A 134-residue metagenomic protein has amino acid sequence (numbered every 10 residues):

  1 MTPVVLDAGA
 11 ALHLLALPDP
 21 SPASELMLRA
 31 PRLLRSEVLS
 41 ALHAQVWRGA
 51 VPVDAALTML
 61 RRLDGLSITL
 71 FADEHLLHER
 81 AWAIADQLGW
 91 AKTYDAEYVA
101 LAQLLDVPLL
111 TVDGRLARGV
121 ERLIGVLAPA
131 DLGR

Functional and structural regions predicted by a protein language model:
M1-L34, Q45, A50-L57, G133-R134: Short, well-structured N-terminal submotif of metal-dependent ribonuclease cores
P3, P31, R35, V99-R134: Acidic, PIN/NYN-like endoribonuclease modules and their adjacent C-terminal/linker elements
A11, V38-L42, L101: Buried hydrophobic packing segments
L14, E37, R80, R118-G119: Phosphate- and divalent-cation-binding pockets in alpha/beta enzyme and binding domains that engage nucleotide-derived
L17-P18, A41, R122-L123: Residue-level signal for well-ordered alpha-helical positions
D19-S24, L63, W82-A83: Glycine/charged-rich beta-loop-alpha catalytic/anionic-binding loops adjacent to active sites
L33-F71, L77-A81: Active-site-proximal, substrate-binding regions of enzyme catalytic domains and RNA-binding/basic surfaces
I68-R115: Active-site neighborhoods of divalent-metal-dependent phosphate/nucleic-acid chemistry enzymes
